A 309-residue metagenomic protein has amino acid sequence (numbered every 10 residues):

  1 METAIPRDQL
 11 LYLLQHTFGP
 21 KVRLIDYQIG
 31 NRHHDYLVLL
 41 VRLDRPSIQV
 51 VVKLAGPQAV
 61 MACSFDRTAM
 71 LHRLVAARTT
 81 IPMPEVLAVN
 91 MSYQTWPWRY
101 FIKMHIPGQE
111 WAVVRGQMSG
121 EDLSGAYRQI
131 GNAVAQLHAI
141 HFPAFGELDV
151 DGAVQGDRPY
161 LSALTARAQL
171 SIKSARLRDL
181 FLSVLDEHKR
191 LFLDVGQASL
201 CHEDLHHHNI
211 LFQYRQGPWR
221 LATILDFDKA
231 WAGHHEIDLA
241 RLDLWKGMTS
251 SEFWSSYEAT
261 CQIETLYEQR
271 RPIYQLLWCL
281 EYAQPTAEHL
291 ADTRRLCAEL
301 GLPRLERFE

Functional and structural regions predicted by a protein language model:
I5-K21, M91-Q94, F101, P107 (+6 more regions): An alpha-helical support segment within catalytic cores of ATP-dependent transferases
P20-Q28: Conserved N-terminal boundary motif of the eukaryotic protein kinase catalytic domain
Y27-A153: ATP-binding pocket architecture of kinase catalytic cores
G30, G125-R128, K229-E309: Helix-rich C-terminal or lid/interface subdomains of diverse kinases
Q49, Y100, A198-L200, A222-I224 (+1 more regions): Hydrophobic "anchor" residues on beta-strands that sit immediately upstream of conserved functional sites
V52, E203, H208, L225: Active-site flanking residues adjacent to catalytic metal/cofactor-binding acidic residues
G56, P107, L205-H207, K229-W231 (+1 more regions): Short, glycine/acidic-enriched loop or turn micro-motifs at the edges of active sites
L211-D238: Catalytic activation segment of kinase domains across protein kinase-like and atypical kinase folds
